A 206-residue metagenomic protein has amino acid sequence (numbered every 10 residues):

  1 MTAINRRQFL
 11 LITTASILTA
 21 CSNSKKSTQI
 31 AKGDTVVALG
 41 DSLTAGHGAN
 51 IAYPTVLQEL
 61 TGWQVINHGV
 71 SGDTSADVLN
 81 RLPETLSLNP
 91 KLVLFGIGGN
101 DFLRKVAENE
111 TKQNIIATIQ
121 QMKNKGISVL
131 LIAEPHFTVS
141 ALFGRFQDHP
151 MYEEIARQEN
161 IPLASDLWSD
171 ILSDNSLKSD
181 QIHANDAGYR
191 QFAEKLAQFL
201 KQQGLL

Functional and structural regions predicted by a protein language model:
M1-N23: N-terminal secretory signal peptides and thylakoid transit peptides that target proteins across membranes
I17, I66, L130: Conserved Rossmann-like nucleotide-binding pocket used by diverse enzymes that bind dinucleotide cofactors
S22-N89: Serine-esterase "nucleophile elbow" of acetyl-processing enzymes
T55, E59-L60, L79-L206: Alpha-helical cap/lid subdomain in secreted, periplasmic, or secretory-pathway luminal O-acyl-processing enzymes
